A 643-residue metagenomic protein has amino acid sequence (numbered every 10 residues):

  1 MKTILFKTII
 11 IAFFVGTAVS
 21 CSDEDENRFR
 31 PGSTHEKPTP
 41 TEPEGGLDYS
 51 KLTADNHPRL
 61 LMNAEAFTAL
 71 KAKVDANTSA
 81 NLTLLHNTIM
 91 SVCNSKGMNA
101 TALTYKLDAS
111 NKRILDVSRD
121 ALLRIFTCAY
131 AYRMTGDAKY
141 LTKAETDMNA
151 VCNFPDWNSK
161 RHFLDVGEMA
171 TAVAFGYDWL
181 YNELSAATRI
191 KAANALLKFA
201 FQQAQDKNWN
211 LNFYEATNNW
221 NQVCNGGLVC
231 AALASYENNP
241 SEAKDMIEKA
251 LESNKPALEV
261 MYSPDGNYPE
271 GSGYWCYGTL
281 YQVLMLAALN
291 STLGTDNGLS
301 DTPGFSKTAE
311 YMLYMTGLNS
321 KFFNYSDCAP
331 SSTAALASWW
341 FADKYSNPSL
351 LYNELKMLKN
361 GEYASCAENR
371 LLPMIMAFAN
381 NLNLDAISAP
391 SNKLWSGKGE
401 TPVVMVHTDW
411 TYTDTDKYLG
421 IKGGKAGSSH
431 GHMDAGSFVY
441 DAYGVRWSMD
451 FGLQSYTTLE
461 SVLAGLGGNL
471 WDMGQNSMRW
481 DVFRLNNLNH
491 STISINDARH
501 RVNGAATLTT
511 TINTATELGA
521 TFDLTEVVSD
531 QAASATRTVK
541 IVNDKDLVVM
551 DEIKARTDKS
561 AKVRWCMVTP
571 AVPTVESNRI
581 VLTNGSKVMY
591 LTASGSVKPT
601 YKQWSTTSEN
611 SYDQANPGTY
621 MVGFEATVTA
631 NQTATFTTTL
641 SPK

Functional and structural regions predicted by a protein language model:
M1-V19: Sec-dependent bacterial lipoprotein signal peptides
F14-K51: Bacterial Sec-dependent N-terminal signal peptides
P40-N87: N-terminal mature-domain "stem" immediately C-terminal to a signal peptide or N-terminal signal-anchor/transmembrane
L70, D414-D416, S429-G431, S448-D450 (+2 more regions): Short helix/loop capping segments that flank catalytic or ligand/cofactor-binding pockets
K71-V74, N81-L82, H86, M90-L318 (+2 more regions): Aromatic-lined, polymer-binding surfaces characteristic of secreted/periplasmic polysaccharide-degrading enzymes
S235, Y274-W447, I512-E517, T521-D523 (+4 more regions): Carbohydrate-active enzyme catalytic cores, enriched for enzymes that act on polyanionic acidic polysaccharides
F323-A329, L336-F341, W447-R484: Aromatic/acidic polysaccharide-binding cleft in carbohydrate-active enzymes
T458-K643: CBM-like, beta-strand-rich accessory domains located in the C-terminal region of large, secreted polysaccharide-active
